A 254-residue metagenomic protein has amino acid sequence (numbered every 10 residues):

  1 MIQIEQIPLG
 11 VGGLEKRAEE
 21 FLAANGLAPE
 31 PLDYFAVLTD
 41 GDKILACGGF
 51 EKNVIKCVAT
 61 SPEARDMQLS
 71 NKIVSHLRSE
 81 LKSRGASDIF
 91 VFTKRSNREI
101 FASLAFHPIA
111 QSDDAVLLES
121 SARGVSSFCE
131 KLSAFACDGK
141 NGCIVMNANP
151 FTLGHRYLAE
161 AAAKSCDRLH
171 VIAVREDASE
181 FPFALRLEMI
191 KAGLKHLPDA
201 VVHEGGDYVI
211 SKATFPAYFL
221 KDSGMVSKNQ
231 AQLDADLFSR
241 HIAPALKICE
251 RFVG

Functional and structural regions predicted by a protein language model:
M1-P29: Short amphipathic alpha-helix that is part of the acyltransferase structural core
A18, F35-L38, I89-T93: Short, hydrophobic beta-strand segments that form beta-sheet elements in well-ordered domains
D33, I55, G139: Short coil/loop residues immediately preceding or within conserved phosphate-binding loops of NTP-utilizing enzyme
V37, D42-A59: Conserved beta-strand in the GNAT
S61, R65, K94: Residue-level recognition of the GNAT/N-acetyltransferase active site
A64, Q68-H76, G154: Conserved acetyl-CoA pyrophosphate-binding loop and the N-cap/start of the following alpha-helix in GNAT-like
S79-K94: Conserved GNAT acetyl-CoA-binding A-motif
T93, N97-G254: Nucleotidyltransferase catalytic core that binds NTPs
